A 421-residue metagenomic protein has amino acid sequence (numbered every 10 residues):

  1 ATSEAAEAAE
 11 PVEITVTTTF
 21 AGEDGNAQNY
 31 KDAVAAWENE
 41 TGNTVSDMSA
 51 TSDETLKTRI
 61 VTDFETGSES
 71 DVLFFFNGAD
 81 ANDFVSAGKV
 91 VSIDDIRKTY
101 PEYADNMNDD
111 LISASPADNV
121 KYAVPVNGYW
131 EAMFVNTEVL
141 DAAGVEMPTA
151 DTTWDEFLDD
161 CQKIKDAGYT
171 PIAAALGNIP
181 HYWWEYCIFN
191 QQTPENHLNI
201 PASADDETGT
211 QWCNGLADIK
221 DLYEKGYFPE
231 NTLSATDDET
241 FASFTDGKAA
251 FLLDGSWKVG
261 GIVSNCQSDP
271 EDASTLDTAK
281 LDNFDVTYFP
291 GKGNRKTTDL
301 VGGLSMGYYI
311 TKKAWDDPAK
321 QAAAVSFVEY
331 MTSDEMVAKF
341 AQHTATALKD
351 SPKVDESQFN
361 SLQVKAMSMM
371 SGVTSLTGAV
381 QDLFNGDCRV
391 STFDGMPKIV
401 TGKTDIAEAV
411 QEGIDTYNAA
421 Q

Functional and structural regions predicted by a protein language model:
A1-A87, K98, M147, P270 (+6 more regions): Conserved N-terminal structural module of periplasmic/extracytoplasmic solute-binding proteins
A8-E10, F76-A132, L158, W183-N190 (+2 more regions): Hinge/lid segment of periplasmic solute-binding proteins
T19, A33, A217-A319: Extracytoplasmic/periplasmic substrate-binding proteins
D63, S70-D71, E102-L140, T170-P171 (+2 more regions): A structural signal for short loop-to-beta-strand junctions that line the ligand-binding cleft of periplasmic/secreted
D94-M107, A150, Q192-N214, Q267 (+3 more regions): Short, solvent-exposed loop/beta-turn-alpha elements that line the ligand-binding surface or hinge of extracytoplasmic
D141, V337-A338, T346-S357, S368-Q421: Conserved C-terminal helix/tail region of periplasmic/extracytoplasmic solute-binding proteins
D159-K163, P201-L233: Glycine-centered hinge/linker elements that transmit conformational signals in sensory and ligand-binding systems
Y169, Y223, V328-D350: Periplasmic-binding protein-like
